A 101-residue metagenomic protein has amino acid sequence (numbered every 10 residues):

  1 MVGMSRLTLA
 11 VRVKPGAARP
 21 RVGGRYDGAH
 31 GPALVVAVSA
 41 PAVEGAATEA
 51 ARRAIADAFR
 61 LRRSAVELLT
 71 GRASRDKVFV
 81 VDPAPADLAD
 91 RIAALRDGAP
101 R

Functional and structural regions predicted by a protein language model:
M1-R52, D57, L61-R63, E67-A73 (+1 more regions): Contiguous, often N-terminal, cationic amphipathic patches that form binding interfaces
